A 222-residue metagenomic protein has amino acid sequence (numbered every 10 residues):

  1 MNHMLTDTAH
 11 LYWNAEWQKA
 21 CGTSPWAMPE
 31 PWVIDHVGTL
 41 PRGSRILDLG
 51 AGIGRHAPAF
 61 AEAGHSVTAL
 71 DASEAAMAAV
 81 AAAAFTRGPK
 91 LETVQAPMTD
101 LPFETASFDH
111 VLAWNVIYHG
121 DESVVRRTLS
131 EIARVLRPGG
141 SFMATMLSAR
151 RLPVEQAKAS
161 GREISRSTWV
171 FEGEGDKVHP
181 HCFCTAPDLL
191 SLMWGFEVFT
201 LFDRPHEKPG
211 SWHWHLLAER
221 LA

Functional and structural regions predicted by a protein language model:
M1-P41, I53-D100, S141-A222: Class I (Rossmann-like) S-adenosyl-L-methionine-dependent methyltransferase catalytic domain, capturing the SAM-binding
S44: Nucleotide donor/acceptor-binding cores
L49: Conserved beta-strand/loop positions that form the S-adenosyl-L-methionine
T99-V111: A short acidic, Gly/Pro-enriched loop at the edge of an enzyme's catalytic core that lines a small-molecule cofactor
P102-E104, D121, T185: GHKL-family ATP-binding catalytic core of two-component histidine kinases
H110-V124: A short SAM/SAH-binding and catalytic strip from SAM-dependent methyltransferases
R126-P138: A short glycine-rich, Lys/Arg-flanked "PGG" loop and its adjoining helix->strand segment in the class I
